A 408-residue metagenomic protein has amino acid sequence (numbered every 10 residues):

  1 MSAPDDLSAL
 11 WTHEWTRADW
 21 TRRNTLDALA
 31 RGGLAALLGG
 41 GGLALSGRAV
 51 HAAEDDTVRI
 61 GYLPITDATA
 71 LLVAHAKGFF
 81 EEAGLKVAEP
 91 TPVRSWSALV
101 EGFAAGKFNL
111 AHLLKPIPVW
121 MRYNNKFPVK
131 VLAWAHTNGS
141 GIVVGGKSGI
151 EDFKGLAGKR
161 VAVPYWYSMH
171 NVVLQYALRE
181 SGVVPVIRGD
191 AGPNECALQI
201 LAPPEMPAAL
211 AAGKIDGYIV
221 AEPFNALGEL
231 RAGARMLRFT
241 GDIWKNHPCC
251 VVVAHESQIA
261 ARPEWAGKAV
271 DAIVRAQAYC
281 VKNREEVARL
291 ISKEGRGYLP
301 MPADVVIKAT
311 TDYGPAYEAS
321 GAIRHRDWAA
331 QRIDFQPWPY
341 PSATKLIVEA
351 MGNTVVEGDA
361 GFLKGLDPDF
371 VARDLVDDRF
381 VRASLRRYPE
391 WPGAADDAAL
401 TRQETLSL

Functional and structural regions predicted by a protein language model:
M1-D27: N-terminal secretory signal peptides
D5-L10, H51-L201, M206-E222, A226-T240 (+4 more regions): Short, glycine-/small- and polar/acidic-enriched structural segments that line small-molecule recognition paths
W11, T344-L408: Conserved C-terminal helix/tail region of periplasmic/extracytoplasmic solute-binding proteins
A18, G78, G106, G213 (+2 more regions): Short glycine-centered helix-capping/turn motifs at secondary-structure transition points
A18, N24-S46: N-terminal export signals
G40-A44, P185, V281-V287: Surface-exposed helix-capping loop/turn segments at secondary-structure junctions
K115-I117, G192, E205-V305: Pocket-lining segment of extracytoplasmic ligand-binding domains
A260-F362: Secondary-structure end/capping motifs
